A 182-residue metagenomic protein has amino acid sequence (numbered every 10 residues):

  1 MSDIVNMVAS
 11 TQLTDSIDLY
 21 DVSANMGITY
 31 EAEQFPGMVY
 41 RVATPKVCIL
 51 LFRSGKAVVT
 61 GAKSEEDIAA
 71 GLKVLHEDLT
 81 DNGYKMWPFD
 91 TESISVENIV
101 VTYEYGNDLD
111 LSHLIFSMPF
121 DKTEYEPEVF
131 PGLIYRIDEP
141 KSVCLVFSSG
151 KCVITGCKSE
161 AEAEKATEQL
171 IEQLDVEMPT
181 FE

Functional and structural regions predicted by a protein language model:
M1-V143, S149, C157-E182: Intrinsically disordered, low-complexity polar/charged tails and linkers
I154: Terminal recognition/anchoring or ligand-binding modules at protein termini
